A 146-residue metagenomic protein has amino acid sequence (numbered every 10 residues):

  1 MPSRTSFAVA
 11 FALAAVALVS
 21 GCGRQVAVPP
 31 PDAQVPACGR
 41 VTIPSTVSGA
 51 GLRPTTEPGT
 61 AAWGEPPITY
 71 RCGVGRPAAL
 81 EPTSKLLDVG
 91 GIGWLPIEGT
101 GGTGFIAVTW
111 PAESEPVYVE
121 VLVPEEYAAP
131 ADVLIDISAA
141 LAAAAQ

Functional and structural regions predicted by a protein language model:
M1-A10: Bacterial N-terminal signal peptides that target proteins for export
L18-G21: C-terminal motif of bacterial Sec signal peptides marking the signal peptidase cleavage site
G23-A37: Short, low-complexity, disordered segments immediately C-terminal to signal peptides in bacterial exported proteins
V28, I43-S45, A78: Secreted/processed peptides and extracellular or luminal domains of membrane proteins
P36-G49: Amphipathic alpha-helical segments
G49, R53-G102: Mature extracytoplasmic domains of secretory-pathway proteins
E81-Q146: Extracytosolic low-complexity repeat regions of secreted or lipid-anchored proteins
